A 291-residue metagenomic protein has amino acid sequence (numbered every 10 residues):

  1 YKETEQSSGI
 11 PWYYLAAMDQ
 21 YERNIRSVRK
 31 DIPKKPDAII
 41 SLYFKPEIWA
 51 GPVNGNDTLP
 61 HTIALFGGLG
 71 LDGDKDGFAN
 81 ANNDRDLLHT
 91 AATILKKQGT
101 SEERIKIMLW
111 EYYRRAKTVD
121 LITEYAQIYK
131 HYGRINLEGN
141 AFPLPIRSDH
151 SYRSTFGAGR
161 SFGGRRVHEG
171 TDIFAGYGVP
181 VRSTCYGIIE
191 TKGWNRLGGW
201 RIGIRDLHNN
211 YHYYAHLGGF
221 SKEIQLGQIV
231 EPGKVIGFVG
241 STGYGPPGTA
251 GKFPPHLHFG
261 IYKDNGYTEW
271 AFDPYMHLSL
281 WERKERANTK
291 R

Functional and structural regions predicted by a protein language model:
Y1-Y132: Catalytic glycan-binding domains that act on GlcNAc-containing polysaccharides
T123-W200, P232, E282, A287-R291: Surface-exposed, glycine-biased beta-strand/turn segments
E138-N140, K252-R291: Acidic, glycine-rich catalytic/binding loops that coordinate metals and/or anionic ligands
R153, I188-E190, G218, G237-G240: Conserved positions in beta-strands of structured domains
G163, V239-H256: Active-site loop architecture of trypsin-fold serine endopeptidases
T171-I173, R201-L207, G260: Short, acidic/hydrophobic/Gly-rich beta-strand patch recurrent on exposed beta strands that often constitutes part
T184-L226, P247-P254: Zn2+-dependent peptidoglycan hydrolase active-site motif and core
R201-I204, V230-P247: Short hydrophobic beta/alpha edge segments that flank linear recognition/processing sites
